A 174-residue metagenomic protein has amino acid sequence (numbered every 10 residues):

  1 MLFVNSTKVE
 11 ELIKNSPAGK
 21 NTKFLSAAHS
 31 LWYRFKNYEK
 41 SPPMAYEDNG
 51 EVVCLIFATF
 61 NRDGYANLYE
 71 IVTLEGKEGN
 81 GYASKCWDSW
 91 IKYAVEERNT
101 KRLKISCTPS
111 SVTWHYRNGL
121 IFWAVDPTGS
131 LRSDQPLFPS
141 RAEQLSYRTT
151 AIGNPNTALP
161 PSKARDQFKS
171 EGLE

Functional and structural regions predicted by a protein language model:
M1-K14: A short beta-loop-alpha structural element at the N-terminal edge of CoA-dependent acyl/N-acetyltransferase catalytic
K20-P43, F57: Active-site rim helix/loop that mediates acceptor-substrate recognition in acyltransferases
K40-A45, L55, E70, K104: Short hydrophobic/aromatic beta-strand element in the GNAT-like acyltransferase core that lines or flanks the acyl-donor
E51-T59, N67-V72: Conserved beta-strand in the GNAT
L74, E78, T108: Residue-level recognition of the GNAT/N-acetyltransferase active site
G79-Y93: Conserved acetyl-CoA-binding loop-helix of GNAT-fold acetyltransferases
K92, R98-T100, Y147, G153-E174: Intrinsically disordered, low-complexity, positively biased terminal segments
N99, T108-R132: Conserved active-site alpha-helix within GNAT-family acetyltransferase domains
